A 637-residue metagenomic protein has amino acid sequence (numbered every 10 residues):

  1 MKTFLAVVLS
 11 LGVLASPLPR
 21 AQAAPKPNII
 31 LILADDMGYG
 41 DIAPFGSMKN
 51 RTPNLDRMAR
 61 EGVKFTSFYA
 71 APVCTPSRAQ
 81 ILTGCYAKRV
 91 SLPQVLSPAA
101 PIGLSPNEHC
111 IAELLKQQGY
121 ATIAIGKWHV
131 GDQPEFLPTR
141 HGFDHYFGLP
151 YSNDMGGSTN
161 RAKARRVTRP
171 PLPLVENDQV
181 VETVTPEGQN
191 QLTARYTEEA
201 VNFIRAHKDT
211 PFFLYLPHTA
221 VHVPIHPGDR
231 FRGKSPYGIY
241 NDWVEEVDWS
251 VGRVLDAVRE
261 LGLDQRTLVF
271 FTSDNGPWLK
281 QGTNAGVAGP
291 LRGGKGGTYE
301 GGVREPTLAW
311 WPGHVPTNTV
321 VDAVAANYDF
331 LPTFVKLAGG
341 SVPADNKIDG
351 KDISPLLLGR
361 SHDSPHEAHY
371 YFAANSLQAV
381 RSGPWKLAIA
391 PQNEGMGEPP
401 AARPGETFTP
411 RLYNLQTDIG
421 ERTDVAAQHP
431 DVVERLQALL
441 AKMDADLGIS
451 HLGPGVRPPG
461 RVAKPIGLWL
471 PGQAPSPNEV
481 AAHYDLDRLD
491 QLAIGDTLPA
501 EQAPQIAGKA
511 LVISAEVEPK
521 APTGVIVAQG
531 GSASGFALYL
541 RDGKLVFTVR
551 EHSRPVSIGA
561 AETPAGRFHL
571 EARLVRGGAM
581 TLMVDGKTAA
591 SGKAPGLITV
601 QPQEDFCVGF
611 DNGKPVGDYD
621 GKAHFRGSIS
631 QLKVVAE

Functional and structural regions predicted by a protein language model:
K2-F4, L9, V13, A21-R411 (+7 more regions): Formylglycine-dependent sulfatase
E176, S273, A309-W311, I389 (+5 more regions): Residue-level signal for short segments within beta-strands and strand-turn junctions of well-structured beta-sheet
Q416, G420, K587-A589: Asp-box/BNR beta-propeller loop motif
L452-P465: Short, charged, surface-exposed hinge/linker loops at domain edges that act as mobile lids or interdomain connectors
G467-E637: Extracellular glycan-associated modules
